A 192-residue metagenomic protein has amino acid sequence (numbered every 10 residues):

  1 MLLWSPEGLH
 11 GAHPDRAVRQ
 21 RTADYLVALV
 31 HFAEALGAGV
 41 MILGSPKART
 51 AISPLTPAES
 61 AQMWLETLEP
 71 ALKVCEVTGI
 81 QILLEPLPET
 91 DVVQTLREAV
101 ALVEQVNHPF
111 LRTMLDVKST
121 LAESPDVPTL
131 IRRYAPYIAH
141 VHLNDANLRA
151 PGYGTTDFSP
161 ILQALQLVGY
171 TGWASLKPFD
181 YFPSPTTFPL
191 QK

Functional and structural regions predicted by a protein language model:
M1-W4, I42-G44, L83-L87, M114-D116 (+2 more regions): A cross-family glycoside hydrolase active-site/sugar-binding cleft signature
W4-H10, K47-A51, L143-R149, Y181-P183: Conserved radical SAM core fold
W4-S5, K73-C75, Y137, D145: Short, flexible segments with low predicted structural confidence
E7, T56, L84-L87, S119 (+2 more regions): Residue-level detector of alpha-helix boundaries and kinks
L9-T113, S124: Active-site acidic/histidine proton-transfer and metal-coordination neighborhood in alpha/beta enzyme cores
G37, V93-L115, T120-K192: Histidine-acidic metal/acid-base catalytic patches
